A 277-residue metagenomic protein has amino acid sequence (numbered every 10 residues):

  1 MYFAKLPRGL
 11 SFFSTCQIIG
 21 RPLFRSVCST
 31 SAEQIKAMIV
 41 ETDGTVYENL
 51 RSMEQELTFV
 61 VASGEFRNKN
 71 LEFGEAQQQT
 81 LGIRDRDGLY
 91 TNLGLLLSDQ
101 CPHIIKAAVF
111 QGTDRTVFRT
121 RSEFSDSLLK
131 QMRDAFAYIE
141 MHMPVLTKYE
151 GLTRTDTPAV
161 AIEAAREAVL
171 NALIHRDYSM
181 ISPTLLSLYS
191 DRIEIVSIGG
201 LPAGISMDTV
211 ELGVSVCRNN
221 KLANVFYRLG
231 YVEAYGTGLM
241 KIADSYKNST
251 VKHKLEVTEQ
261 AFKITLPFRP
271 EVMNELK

Functional and structural regions predicted by a protein language model:
M1-R8: Elongated alpha-helical scaffolds
Y2, L97, V109, K263-T265: Short, well-ordered beta-strand micro-motif
G9-L10, S14-S182, L188, I193 (+3 more regions): Active-site helix-to-loop segments that bind/position phosphate- or nucleotide-bearing substrates and donors across
L185-L186, K254-V257: Short beta-strand
S190, V257-A261: Short Gly/Ser/Thr- and Asp/Glu-enriched loop/turn motifs at secondary-structure junctions
T209-V251: ATP phosphate-binding glycine-rich loop and adjacent ATP-lid/helix-beta elements within ATP-binding kinase/ATPase
Q260-K277: Conserved alpha/beta core segments of nucleic-acid transaction machinery
